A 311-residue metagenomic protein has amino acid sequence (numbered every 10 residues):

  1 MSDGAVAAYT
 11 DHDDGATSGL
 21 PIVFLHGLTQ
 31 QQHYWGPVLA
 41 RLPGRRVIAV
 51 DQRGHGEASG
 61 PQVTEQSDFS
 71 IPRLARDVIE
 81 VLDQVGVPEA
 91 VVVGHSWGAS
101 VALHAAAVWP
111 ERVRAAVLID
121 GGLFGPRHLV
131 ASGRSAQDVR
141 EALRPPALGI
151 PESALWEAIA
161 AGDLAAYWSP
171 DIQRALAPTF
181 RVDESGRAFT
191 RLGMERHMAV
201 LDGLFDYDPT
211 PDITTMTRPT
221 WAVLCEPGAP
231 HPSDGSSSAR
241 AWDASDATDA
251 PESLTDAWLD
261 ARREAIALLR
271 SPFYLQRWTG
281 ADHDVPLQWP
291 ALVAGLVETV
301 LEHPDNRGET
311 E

Functional and structural regions predicted by a protein language model:
D3-D13: A short loop-to-beta-strand scaffold at the N-terminal edge of the catalytic core in hydrolase folds
A5, I48-V93, W278: Active-site loop/oxyanion-hole signature of alpha/beta-hydrolase fold enzymes
D11-V63, S67: Conserved HGGG/HGGXW glycine-rich cap/lid loop of the alpha/beta-hydrolase fold
F24-G27, S96, C225: Glycine-rich His-Gly loop
P88-A131: Conserved hydrolase catalytic core segment
G121, G125-T214: Helix-rich cap/lid subdomain of alpha/beta-hydrolase
P219-A281: Conserved loop-alpha-helix segment in the C-terminal half of the alpha/beta-hydrolase fold that carries the catalytic
R263-E311: Catalytic active-site module of serine/aspartate enzymes centered on a nucleophile-bearing elbow/loop
